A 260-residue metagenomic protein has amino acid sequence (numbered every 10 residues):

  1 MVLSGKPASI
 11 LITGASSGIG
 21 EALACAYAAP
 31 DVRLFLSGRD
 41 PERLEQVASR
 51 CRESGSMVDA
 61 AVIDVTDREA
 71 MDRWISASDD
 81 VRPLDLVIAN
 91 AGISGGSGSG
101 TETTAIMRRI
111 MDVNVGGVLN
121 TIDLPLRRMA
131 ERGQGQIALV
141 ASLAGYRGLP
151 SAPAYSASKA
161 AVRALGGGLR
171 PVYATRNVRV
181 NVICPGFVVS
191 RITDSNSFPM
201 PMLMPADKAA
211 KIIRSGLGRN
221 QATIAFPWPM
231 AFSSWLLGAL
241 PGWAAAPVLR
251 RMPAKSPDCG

Functional and structural regions predicted by a protein language model:
G14-S17: Conserved glycine-rich cofactor-binding loop
V32-V47: Conserved glycine-rich Rossmann-like NAD(P)H-binding loop of the short-chain dehydrogenase/reductase
G98-M111: Substrate-binding pocket helix/loop in short-chain dehydrogenase/reductase
G100, L149-P153: Active-site loop immediately N-terminal to the catalytic Tyr-X3-Lys motif of short-chain dehydrogenase/reductase
I122, S158: Active-site helix of classical SDR
S142: Residue(s) in the substrate-gating loop at a strand-loop-helix junction that position the organic substrate next
V182, F198-S234: C-terminal helical subdomain
